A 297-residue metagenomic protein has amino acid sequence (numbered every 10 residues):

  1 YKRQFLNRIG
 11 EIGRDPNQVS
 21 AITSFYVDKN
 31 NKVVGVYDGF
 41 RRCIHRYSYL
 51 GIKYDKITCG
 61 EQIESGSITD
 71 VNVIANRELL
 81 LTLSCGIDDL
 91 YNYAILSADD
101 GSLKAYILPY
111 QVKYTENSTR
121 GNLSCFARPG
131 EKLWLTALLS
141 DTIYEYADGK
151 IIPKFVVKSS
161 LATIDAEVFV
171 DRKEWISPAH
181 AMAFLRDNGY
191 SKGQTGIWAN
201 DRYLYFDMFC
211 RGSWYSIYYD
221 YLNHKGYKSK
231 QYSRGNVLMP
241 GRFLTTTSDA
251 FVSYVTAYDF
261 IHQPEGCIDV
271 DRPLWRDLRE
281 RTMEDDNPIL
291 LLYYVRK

Functional and structural regions predicted by a protein language model:
F5-G39, E61-Q62: Blade-loop segments of beta-propeller domains
G10-Q18, T58-I68, Y110-Y114, V157-T163 (+1 more regions): Short coil/turn segments at the loop-to-beta-strand junctions that recur within blades of beta-propeller repeat folds
A21-I22, Y37-N92, A105-T115: Asp-box/WD-like beta-propeller blade repeats and closely related beta-sheet repeat scaffolds
T23-N30, T69-N76, S118-K132, W175 (+3 more regions): Structural signature of eukaryotic scaffold interfaces centered on beta-propeller domains
R41-H45, I87-I95, S140-E145, G212-Y218 (+2 more regions): Structural motif
A94-I151: Loop-centered beta-sheet repeat module
K113, K154-R186, Y221-D249, I261: Conserved blade-ending motifs and adjacent loop-strand segments that build the rim/top face of beta-propeller domains
